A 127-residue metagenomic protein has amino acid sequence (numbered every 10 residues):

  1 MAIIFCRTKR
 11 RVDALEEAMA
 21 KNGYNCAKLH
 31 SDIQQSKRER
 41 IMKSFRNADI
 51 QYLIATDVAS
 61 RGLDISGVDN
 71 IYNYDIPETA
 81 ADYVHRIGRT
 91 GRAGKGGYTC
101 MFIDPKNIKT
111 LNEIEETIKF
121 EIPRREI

Functional and structural regions predicted by a protein language model:
M1-I127: Conserved helicase RecA-like core
